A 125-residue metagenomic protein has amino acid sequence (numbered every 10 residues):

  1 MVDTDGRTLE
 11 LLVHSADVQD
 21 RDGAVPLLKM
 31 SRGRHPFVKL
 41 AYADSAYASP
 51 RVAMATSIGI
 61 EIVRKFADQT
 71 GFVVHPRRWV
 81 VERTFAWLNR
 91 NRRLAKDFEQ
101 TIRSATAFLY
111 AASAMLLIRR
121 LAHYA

Functional and structural regions predicted by a protein language model:
M1-S57, E61-K65, L109-S113: Polybasic low-complexity intrinsically disordered regions
I62, G71-A125: Basic, amphipathic alpha-helical segments enriched in Lys/Arg and hydrophobic/aromatic residues
